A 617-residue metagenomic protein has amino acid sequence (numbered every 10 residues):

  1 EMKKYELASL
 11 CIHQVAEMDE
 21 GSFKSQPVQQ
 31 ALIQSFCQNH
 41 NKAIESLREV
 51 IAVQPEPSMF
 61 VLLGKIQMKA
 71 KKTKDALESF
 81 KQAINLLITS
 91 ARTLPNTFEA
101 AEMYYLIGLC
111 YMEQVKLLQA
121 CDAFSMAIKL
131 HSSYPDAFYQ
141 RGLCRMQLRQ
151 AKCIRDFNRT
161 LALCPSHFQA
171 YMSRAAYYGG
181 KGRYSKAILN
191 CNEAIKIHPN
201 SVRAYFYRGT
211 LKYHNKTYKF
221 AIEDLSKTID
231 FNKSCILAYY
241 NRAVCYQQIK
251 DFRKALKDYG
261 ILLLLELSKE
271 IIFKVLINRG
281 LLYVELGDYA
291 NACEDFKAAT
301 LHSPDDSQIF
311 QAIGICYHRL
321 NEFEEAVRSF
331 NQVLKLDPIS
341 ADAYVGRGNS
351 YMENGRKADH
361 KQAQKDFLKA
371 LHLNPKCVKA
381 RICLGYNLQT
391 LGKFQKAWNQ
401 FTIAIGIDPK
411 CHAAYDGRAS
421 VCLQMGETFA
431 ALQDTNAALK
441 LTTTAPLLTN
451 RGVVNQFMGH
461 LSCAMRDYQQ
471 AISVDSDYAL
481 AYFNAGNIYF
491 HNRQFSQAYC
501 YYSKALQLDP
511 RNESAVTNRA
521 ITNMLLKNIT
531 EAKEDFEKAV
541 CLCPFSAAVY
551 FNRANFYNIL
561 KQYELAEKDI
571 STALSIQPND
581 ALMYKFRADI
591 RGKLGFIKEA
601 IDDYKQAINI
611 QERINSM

Functional and structural regions predicted by a protein language model:
E1-M617: Alpha-helical tetratricopeptide repeat
